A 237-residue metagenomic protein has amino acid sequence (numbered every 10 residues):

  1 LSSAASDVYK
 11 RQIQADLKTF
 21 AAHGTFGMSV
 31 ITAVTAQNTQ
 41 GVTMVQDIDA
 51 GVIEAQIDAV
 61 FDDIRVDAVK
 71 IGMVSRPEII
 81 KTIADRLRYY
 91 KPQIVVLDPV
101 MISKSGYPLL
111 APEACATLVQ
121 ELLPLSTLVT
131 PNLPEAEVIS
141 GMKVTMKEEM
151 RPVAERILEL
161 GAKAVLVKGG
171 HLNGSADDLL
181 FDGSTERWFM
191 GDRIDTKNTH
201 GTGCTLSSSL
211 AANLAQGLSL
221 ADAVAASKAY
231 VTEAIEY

Functional and structural regions predicted by a protein language model:
L1-A5, Y9: Single conserved hydrophobic/aromatic residue that forms the stacking wall/gate of nucleotide- or nucleobase-binding
L17-K104, P108: Conserved N-terminal subdomain of the carbohydrate kinase-like
A22-T25, A36, D58, D62-R65 (+8 more regions): Generic secondary-structure signature for well-ordered alpha-helical cores
G41-D47, Y107-P112, G141-T145, D195: Short glycine-enriched, charge-decorated loop/helix-capping segments at active-site entrances that position
D49-Q56, R76-I83, A114, L118 (+6 more regions): General structural feature for long, well-ordered alpha-helical segments within catalytic domains of soluble enzymes
P112-E186: Conserved phosphate/ATP/ADP-binding segment of small-molecule kinases
A164-Y237: Conserved phosphate-binding/catalytic region of the ribokinase-like
